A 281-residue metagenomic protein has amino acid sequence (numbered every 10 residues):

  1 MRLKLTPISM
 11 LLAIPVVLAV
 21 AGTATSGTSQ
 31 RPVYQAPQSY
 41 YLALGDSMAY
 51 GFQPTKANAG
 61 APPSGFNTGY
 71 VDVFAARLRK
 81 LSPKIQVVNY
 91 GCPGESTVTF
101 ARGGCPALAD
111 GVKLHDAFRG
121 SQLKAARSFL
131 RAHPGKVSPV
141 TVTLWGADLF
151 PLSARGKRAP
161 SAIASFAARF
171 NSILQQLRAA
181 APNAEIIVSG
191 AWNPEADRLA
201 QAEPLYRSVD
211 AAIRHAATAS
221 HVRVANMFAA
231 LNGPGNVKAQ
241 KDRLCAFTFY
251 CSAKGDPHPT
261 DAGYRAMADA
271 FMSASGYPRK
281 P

Functional and structural regions predicted by a protein language model:
M1-T28: Secretory targeting and sorting signals
S29-A101: Serine-esterase "nucleophile elbow" of acetyl-processing enzymes
Q30-Y40, A76, F118-K136, V140 (+2 more regions): Short amphipathic alpha-helices and their capping/turn segments at secondary-structure boundaries
Y40-F52, Q86-G91, S138-L144, D148-P151 (+3 more regions): Structural recognition of the beta-strand scaffold that forms the well-ordered cores of secreted hydrolase catalytic
Y50-K56, T97-A164: Oxyanion-hole/transition-state-stabilizing segment in secreted/luminal serine hydrolases and related acyltransferases
Q53, A75-P83, R131, W145 (+3 more regions): Sec-exported extracytoplasmic/periplasmic mature domains
K56-G65, R102-F118, V237-K254: Surface-exposed intrinsically disordered loops and tails
A191-P281: Catalytic His-Asp segment of secreted/periplasmic serine-dependent ester chemistry enzymes
